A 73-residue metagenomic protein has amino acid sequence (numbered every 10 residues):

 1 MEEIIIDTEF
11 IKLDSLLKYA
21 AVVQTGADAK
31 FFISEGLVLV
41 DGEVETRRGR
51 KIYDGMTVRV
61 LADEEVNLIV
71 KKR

Functional and structural regions predicted by a protein language model:
M1-I11: A detector for short, charged/polar N-terminal pre-domain segments
E2, G36, M56-V58: Residue-level detector of beta-strand structural context in well-folded domains
T8, G42, A62-E64: Residue-level detection of beta-strand-connecting loop/turn positions
K12-D54: A basic, amphipathic helix-loop patch mediating RNA/tRNA/ribosome contacts
R47-R73: C-terminal structural segments of small proteins and small subunits
